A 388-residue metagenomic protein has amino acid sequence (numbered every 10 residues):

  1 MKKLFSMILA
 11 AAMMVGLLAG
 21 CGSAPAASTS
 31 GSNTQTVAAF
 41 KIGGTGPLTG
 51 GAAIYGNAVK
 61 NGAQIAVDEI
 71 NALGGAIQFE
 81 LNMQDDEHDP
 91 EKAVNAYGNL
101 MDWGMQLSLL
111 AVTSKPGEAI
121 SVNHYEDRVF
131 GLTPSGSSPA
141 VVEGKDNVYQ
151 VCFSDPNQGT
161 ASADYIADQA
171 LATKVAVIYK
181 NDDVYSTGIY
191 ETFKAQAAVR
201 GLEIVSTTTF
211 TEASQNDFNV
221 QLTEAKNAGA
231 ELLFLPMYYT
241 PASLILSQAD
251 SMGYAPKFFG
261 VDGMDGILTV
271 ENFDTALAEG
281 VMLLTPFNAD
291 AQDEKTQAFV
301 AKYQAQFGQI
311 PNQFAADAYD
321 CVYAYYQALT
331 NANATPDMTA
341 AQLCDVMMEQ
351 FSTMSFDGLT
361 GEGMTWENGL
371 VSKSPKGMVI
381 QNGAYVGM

Functional and structural regions predicted by a protein language model:
M1-I8: Positively charged n-region of N-terminal signal peptides that target proteins for export
A11-A12: Repetitive helical segments and hydrophobic/amphipathic motifs
G16-G20: C-terminal motif of bacterial Sec signal peptides marking the signal peptidase cleavage site
G22-M388: Extracytosolic ligand-binding ectodomains
